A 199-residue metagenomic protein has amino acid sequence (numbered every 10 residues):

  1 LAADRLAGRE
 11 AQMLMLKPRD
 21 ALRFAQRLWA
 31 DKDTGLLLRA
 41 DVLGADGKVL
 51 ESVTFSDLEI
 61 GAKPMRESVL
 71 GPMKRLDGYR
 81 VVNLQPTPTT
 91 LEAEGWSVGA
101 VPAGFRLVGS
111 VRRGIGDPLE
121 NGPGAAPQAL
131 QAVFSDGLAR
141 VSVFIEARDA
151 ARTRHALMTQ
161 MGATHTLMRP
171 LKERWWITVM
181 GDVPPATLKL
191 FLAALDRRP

Functional and structural regions predicted by a protein language model:
A2-D77, T159: Gly/Pro-enriched, hydrophobic low-complexity segments that function as extracytoplasmic propeptides/linkers
E10-L14, E51, Q128-A132, H165 (+1 more regions): Short beta-strand micro-motifs in enzyme catalytic cores
M15, V42, I145, M180-G181: Short clusters of small/polar residues that mark proteolytic maturation junctions
A21-R23, L138, R174: Glycine-centered tight beta-turn/hairpin loop motif at sheet-sheet or coil-to-beta transitions
L38-A40, E173-D182: Short, well-ordered beta-strand elements
D77-K172, D182-L190: Short, solvent-exposed recognition patches
R198-P199: Short, solvent-exposed mixed-charge patches
